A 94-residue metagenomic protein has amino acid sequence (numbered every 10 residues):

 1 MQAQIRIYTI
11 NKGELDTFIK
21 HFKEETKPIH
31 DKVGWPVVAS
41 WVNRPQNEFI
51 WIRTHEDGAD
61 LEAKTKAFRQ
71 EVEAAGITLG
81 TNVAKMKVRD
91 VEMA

Functional and structural regions predicted by a protein language model:
Q2-I7, F18, H30, F49-R53: Short, structured motif recognition centered on aromatic/hydrophobic residues
T17-V42, T54-A94: An amphipathic, aromatic/His-enriched active-site/gating alpha helix that lines ligand/cofactor pockets
R44-N47: Short acidic/glycine-enriched loop/turn segments that link adjacent beta-strands
